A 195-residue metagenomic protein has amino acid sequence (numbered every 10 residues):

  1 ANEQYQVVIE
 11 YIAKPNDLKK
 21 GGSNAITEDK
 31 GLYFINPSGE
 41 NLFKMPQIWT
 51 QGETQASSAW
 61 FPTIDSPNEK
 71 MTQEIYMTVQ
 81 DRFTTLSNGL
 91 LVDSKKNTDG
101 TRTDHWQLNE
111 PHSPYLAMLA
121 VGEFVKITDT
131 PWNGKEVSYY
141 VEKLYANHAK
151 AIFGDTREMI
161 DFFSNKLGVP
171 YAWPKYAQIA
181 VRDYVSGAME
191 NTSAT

Functional and structural regions predicted by a protein language model:
A1-P174: Acidic/His-enriched low-complexity segments
A149, L167, Y171, A180-T195: Catalytic zinc-binding patch centered on the HExxH motif and its immediate surroundings that defines zinc-dependent
M159, Q178-V181: Active-site and adjacent substrate-binding regions of carbohydrate-active enzymes
